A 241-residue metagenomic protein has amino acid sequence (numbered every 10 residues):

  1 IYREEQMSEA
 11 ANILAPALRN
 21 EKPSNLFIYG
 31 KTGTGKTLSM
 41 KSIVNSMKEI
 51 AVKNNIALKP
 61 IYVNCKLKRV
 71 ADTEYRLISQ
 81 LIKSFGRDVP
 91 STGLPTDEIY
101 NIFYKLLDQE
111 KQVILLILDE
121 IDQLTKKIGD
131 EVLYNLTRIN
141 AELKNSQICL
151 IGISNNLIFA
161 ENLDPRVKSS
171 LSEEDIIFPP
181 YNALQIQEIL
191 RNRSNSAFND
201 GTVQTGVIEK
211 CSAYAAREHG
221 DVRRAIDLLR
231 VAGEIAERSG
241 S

Functional and structural regions predicted by a protein language model:
I1, E237-S241: Short, intrinsically disordered, charge-balanced linker/junction segments flanking boundaries in proteins
I1-K22, S46-E49: A short, basic N-terminal segment
A15, K48-V52, G86, A141 (+2 more regions): A general structural signal for alpha-helical elements within enzymatic catalytic domains
E21-P23, M40, A57-K59, R69-I189 (+3 more regions): Mid-core helix/loop region of P-loop NTP-binding domains shared across ATPases and GTPases
E21-S42: Walker A/P-loop nucleotide-binding motif
N25-F27, I50-L67: Conserved catalytic segments around the Walker B and adjacent sensor/switch elements of P-loop NTPase domains
G30-T32, N64-L67, G152-N155: Flexible glycine-/small-residue-rich
N45-A51, L190-D200, S241: An acidic intrinsically disordered interaction segment
